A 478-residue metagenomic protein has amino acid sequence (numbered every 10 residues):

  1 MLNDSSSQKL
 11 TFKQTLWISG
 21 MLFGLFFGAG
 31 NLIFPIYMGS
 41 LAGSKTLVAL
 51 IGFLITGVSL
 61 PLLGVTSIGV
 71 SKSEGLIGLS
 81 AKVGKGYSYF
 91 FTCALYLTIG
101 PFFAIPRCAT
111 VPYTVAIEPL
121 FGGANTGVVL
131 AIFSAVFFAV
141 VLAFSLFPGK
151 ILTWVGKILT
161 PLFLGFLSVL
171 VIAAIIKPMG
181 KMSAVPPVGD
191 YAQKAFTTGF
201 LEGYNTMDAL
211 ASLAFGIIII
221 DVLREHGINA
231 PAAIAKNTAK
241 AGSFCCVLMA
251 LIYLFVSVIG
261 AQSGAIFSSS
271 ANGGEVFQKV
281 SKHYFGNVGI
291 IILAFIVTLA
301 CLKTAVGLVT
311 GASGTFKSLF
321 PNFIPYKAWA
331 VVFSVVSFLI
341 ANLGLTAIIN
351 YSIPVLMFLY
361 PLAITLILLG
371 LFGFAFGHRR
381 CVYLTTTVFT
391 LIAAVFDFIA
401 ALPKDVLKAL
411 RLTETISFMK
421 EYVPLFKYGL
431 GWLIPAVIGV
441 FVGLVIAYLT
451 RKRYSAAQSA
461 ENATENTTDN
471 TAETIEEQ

Functional and structural regions predicted by a protein language model:
L16-F27, A173-G180, G189-V256, G289-T304 (+2 more regions): Hydrophobic, membrane-embedded alpha-helices of multi-pass small-molecule transporters
S59-G64, L162-A174, D208-A211, T238-G264 (+1 more regions): Selective recognition of specific alpha-helical transmembrane segments in multi-pass small-molecule
V70-E74, F137-L159, E225-I228, F338-Y351 (+1 more regions): Membrane-water interface regions at transmembrane-helix termini and the short interhelical loops of multi-pass membrane
G75-G84, I252-L302, V309, S318 (+1 more regions): TM-loop-TM module centered on a large, flexible mid-protein loop between adjacent transmembrane helices in multi-pass
P101, I105, L164-Y191, A209-L210 (+5 more regions): Hydrophobic alpha-helical segments and their helix-loop junctions in multi-pass secondary transporters
F144-A174, S352-I364, Y383-A393: Membrane-interface loop-to-helix entry segments
F147-I158, F196, I219-L248, A265-Q278 (+1 more regions): Hydrophobic, small-residue-rich membrane helices and short re-entrant helix-turn-helix hairpins that build
A195, R379-Q478: A generic transmembrane alpha-helix motif of multi-pass inner-membrane proteins
